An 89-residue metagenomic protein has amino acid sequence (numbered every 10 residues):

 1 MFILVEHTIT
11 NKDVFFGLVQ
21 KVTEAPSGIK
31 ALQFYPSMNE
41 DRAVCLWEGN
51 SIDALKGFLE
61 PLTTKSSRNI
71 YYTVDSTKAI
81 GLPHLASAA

Functional and structural regions predicted by a protein language model:
M1-R42, L46-E60, T64-S67, Y71-A89: Short S/T/G/P-rich N-terminal loop/turn motif that feeds into the first structured element of a domain
